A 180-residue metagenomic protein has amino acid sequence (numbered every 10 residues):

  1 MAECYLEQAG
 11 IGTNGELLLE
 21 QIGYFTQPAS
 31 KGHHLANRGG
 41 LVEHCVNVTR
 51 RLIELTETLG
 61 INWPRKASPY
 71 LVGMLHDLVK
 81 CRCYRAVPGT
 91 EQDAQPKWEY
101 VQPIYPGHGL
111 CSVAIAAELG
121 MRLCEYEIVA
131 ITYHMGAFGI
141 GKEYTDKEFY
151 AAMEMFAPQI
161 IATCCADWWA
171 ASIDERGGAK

Functional and structural regions predicted by a protein language model:
M1-A29: Non-catalytic interface/linker regions that flank or bridge core catalytic/transmembrane domains
A29-E43, R50, L55-A179: Divalent metal-dependent catalytic cores for phosphoryl transfer on phosphate-bearing substrates
